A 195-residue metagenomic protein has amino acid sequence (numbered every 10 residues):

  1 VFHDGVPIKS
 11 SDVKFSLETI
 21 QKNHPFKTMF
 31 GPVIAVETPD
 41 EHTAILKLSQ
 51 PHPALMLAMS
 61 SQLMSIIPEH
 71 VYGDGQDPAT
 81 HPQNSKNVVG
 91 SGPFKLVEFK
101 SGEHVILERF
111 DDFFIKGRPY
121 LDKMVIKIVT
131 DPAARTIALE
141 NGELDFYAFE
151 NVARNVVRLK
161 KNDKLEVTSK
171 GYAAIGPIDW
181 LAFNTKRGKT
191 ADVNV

Functional and structural regions predicted by a protein language model:
V1-T28, A35-P39, S85-V88, P93-V195: Extracytoplasmic/periplasmic ligand-capture domains
T28-G73: Surface-exposed binding/hinge segments that line and control ligand-binding clefts or catalytic entry sites
V71-G75, N184-K186: Short regulatory "switch" loops immediately downstream of catalytic or recognition motifs within protein catalytic
D77-N87: Short aromatic-glycine motifs in intrinsically disordered, low-complexity regions
